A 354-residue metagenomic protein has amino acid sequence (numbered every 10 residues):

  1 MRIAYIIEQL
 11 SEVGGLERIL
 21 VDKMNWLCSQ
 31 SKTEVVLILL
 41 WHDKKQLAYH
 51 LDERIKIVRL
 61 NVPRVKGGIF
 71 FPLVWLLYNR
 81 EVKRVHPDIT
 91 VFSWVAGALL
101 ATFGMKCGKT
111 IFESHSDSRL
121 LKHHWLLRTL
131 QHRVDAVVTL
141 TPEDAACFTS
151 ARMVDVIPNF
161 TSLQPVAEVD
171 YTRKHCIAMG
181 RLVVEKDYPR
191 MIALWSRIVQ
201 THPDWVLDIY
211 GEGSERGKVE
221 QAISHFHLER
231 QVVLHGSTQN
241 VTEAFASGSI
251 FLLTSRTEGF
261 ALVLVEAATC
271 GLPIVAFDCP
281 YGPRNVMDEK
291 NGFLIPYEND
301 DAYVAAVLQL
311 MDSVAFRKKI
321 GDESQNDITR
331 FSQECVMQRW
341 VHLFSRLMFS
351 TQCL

Functional and structural regions predicted by a protein language model:
Y5-I69: N-terminal strand-loop element at the rim of the active site of nucleotide-sugar-dependent glycosyltransferases
G14-D22, K174, R181-P203, I209 (+2 more regions): A conserved mid-protein helix/loop that constitutes part of the nucleotide-sugar donor-binding site
V91-A98, S114: Short His-centered aromatic/hydrophobic patch
E143, F160: Carbohydrate-associated surface elements
S237, R256: Aromatic "clamp/platform" in nucleotide-sugar-dependent glycosyltransferases that forms part of the donor/acceptor
P273-F277: Short hydrophobic beta-strand element within catalytic cores of glycosyltransferases and related nucleotide-activated
D288-E289, F293-D301, Q309-V314: Conserved acidic donor-binding segment of nucleotide-sugar-dependent glycosyltransferases
A302, Q309, F316-R330, H342: A short, well-ordered alpha-helix in the C-terminal region of glycosyltransferases
